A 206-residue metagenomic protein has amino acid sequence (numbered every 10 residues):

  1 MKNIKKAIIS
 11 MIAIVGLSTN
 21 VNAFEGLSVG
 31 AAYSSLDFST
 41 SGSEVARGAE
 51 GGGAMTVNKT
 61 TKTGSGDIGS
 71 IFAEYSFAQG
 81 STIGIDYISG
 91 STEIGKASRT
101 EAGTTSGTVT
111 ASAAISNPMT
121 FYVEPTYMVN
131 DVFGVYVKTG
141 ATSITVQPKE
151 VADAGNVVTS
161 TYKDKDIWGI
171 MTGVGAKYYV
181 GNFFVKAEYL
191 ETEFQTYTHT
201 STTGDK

Functional and structural regions predicted by a protein language model:
M1-G26: Cleavable N-terminal export/targeting peptides
K2-K6, K138, K186: A general lysine-centric signal
F24, S35-D37, G69-A154, Y178: Gram-negative (and chloroplast) outer-membrane scaffold detector with strong preference for beta-barrel transmembrane
V29-A31, I83, T139-T142, K186-E193: Transmembrane beta-strand segments that form the barrel wall of outer-membrane beta-barrel proteins
L36-I68, S160-W168: Surface-exposed strand-loop-strand hairpins of Gram-negative outer-membrane beta-barrel proteins
A54-T60, T105-S112, A154-D164, Y197-D205: Extracellular loop and loop/strand-boundary signature of outer-membrane beta-barrel proteins
M55, S65-G69, I115-M119, D166-T172 (+1 more regions): Residues that define the transmembrane beta-barrel architecture of outer-membrane proteins
T92-I94, T172, Y178-K206: Predominantly the C-terminal beta-signal and adjacent terminal strand-loop region of outer-membrane beta-barrel
